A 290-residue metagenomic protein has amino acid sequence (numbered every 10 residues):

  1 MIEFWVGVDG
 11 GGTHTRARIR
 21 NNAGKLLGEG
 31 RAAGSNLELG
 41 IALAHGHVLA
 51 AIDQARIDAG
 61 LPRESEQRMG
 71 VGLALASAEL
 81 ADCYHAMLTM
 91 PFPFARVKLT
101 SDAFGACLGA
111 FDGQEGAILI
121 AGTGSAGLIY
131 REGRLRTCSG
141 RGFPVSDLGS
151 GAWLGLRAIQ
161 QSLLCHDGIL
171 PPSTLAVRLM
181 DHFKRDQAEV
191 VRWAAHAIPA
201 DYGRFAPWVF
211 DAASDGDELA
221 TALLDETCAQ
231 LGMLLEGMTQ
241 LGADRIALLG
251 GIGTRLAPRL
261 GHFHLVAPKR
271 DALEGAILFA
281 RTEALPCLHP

Functional and structural regions predicted by a protein language model:
M1, A95-L119, R134: Conserved phosphate-binding catalytic cores of ATP/NTP-utilizing and phosphoryl-transfer enzymes
M1-E64, A110-A117, I159-P290: ATP-binding/phosphotransfer module of carbohydrate and carboxylate kinases, centering on a glycine-rich
N36-L37, D53-L99, F111: Short beta-strand-loop/turn "lid" adjacent to the catalytic site in phosphate-handling enzymes
G72-S77, A121-G124, A243-G253: Glycine-rich beta-strand-to-loop/alpha-helix junction loops that act as flexible
E79-A81, G105-C107, A126-G127, G253-L256: Short, active-site-adjacent cap segments at secondary-structure transitions
T89-F92, L135-G142, P258-H264: Glycine/charged-rich beta-loop-alpha catalytic/anionic-binding loops adjacent to active sites
V97-G105, I120-A121, L148, L224 (+1 more regions): Active-site nucleophile and cofactor-binding loops and adjacent substrate-binding regions of central metabolic enzymes
Q114-C165: Glycine-rich phosphate-binding loop of actin/hexokinase-like ATP-binding domains
